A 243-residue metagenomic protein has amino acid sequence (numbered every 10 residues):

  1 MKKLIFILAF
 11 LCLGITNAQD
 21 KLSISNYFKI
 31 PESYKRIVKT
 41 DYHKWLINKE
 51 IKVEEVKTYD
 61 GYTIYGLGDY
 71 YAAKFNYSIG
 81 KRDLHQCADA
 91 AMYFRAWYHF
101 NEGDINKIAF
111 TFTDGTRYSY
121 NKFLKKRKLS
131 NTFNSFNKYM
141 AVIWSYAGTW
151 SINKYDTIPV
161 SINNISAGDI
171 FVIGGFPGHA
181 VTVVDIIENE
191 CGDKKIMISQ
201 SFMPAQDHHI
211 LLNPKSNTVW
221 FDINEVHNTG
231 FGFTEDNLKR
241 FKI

Functional and structural regions predicted by a protein language model:
M1, I187-E190, F202: A generic structural motif
L4, V184, K194-I196: A compositional/structural signature marking long, glycine- and acidic/polar-rich segments with frequent tryptophans
L4-L13: Sec-dependent N-terminal signal peptides
Q19-D69, A73, S78-H85: N-terminal module-boundary/linker segments of secreted carbohydrate-active enzymes
N76-V160: Extracellular-facing segments of soluble proteins and assemblies that are Gly/Ser/Thr-biased and enriched in aromatics
F100-D104, A180, N189-K194, Q206-H209: Substrate-binding/catalytic groove segments of enzymes that remodel or degrade extracellular structural polymers
N134-G192: ...with weaker cross-activation on analogous glycine-rich loops/strands in unrelated enzymes
K194-I243: Low-complexity, Gly/Ser/Thr/Pro-rich intrinsically disordered linker/tail segments
